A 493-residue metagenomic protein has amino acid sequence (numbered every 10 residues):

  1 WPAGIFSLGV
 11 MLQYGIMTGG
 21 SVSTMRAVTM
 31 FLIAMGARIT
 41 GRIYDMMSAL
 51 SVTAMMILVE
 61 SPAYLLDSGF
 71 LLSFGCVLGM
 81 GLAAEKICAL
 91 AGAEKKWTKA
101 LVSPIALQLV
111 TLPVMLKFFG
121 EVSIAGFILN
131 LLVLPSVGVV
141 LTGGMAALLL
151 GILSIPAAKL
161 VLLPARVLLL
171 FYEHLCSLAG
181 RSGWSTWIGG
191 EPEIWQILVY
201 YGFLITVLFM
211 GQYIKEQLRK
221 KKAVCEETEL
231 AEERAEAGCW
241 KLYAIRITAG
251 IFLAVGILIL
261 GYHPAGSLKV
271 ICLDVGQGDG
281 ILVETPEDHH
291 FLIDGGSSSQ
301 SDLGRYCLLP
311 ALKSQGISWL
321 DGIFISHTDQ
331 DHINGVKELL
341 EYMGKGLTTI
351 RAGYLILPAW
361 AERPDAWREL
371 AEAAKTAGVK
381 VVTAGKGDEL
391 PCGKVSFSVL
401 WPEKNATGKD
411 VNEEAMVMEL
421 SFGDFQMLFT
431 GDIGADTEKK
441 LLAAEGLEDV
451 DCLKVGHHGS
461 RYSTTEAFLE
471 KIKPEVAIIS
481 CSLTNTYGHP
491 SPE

Functional and structural regions predicted by a protein language model:
W1, G20, T24-V28, G79 (+9 more regions): Catalytic cores of large soluble enzymes that bind and process phosphate-bearing ligands
W1-F127, G189-A265, S463-E466, I472-P474: Hydrophobic alpha-helical transmembrane segments in multi-pass membrane proteins
M11, A37-R42, S61, V137 (+4 more regions): Generic secondary-structure signature for well-ordered alpha-helical cores
F31, G126, G144, R305-Y306 (+1 more regions): A generic alpha-helix surface/boundary motif
V77-S185, E475-I479: Alpha-helical transmembrane segments of multi-pass integral membrane proteins
G92, L149-E493: Non-globular, low-confidence helical/coil segments that flank catalytic cores
